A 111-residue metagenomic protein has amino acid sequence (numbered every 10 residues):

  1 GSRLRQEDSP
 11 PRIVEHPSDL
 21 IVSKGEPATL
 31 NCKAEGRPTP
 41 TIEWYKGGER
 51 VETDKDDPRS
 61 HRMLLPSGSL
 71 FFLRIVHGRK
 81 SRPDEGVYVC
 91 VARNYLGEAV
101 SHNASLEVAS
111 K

Functional and structural regions predicted by a protein language model:
G1-K111: Immunoglobulin-superfamily
